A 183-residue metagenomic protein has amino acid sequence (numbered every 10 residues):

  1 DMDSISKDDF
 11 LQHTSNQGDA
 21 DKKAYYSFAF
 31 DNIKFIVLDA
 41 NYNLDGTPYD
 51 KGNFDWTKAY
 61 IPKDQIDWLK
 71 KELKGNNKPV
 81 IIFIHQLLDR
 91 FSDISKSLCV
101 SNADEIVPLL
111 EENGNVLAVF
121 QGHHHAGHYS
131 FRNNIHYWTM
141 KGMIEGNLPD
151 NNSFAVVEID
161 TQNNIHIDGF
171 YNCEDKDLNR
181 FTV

Functional and structural regions predicted by a protein language model:
D1-G75, E105-V116, Y129-G169, F181: Extended active-site neighborhood of metal-dependent phosphoesterases/phosphodiesterases
D39-A40, F83-L88, G122-H124: Short, well-ordered beta-to-alpha junction loops that form the rim of enzyme active sites and present histidine/acidic
Y42-L44, L88-R90, E174: Feature marks short, surface-exposed loop/turn motifs that line or immediately flank catalytic pockets and channel
K74-S92: Short acidic, glycine-rich surface-loop motifs adjacent to enzyme active sites
I81-F83, F120, W138: Structural detector of well-ordered beta-strand residues that form the stable sheet scaffold of enzyme domains
S97-D104: Charged helix-capping and loop-helix junction motifs
V116-G122: Metal-dependent active-site segment of extracytoplasmic phospho-/sulfohydrolases and closely related
G169-D175: Secondary-structure transition/turn motif
